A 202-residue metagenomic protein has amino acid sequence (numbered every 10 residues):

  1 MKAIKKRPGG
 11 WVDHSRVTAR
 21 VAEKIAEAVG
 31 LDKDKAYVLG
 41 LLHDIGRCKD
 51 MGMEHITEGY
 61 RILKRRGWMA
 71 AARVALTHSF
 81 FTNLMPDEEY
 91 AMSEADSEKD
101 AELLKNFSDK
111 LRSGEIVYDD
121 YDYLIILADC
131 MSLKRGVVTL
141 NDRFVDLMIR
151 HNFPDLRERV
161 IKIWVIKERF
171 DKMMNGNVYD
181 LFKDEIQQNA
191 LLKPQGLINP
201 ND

Functional and structural regions predicted by a protein language model:
M1-P8: Generic N-terminal amphipathic, Lys/Arg-enriched alpha-helix
K5, A28-L147: Divalent metal-dependent catalytic cores for phosphoryl transfer on phosphate-bearing substrates
G10-V12: A short, charge-rich alpha-helical start-of-domain segment used by transcription regulators
F153-D202: Charged phosphate-binding loop/patch that engages nucleotide di/tri-phosphates or the phosphate backbone of nucleic
